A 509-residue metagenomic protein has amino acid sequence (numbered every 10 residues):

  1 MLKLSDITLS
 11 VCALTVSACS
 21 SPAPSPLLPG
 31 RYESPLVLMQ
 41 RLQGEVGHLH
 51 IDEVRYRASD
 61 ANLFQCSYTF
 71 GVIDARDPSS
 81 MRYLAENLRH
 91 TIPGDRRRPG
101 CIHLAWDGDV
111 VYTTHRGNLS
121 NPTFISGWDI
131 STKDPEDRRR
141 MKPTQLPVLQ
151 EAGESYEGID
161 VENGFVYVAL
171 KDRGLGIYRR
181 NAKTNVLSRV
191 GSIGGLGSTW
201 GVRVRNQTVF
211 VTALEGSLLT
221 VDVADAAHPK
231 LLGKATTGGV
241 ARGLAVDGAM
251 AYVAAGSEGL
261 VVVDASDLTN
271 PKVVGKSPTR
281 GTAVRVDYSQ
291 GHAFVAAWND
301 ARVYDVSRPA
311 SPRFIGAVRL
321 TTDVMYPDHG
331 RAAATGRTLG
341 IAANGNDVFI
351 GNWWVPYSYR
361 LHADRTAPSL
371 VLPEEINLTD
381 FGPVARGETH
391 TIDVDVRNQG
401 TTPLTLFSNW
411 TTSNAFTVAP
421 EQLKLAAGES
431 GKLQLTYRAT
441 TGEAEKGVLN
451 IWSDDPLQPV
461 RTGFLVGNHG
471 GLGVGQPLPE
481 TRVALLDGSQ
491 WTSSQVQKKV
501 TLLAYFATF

Functional and structural regions predicted by a protein language model:
S17-A18: C-terminal motif of bacterial Sec signal peptides marking the signal peptidase cleavage site
P22-R365: Feature marking well-ordered beta-strand scaffolds used for ligand recognition
D364-Q399, R438, G442, H469 (+2 more regions): Beta-sheet-dominated interaction scaffolds and their linkers
A367-N377, Q399-Q434: Surface-exposed binding patches on compact interaction domains or structured appendages
H390, T401-L406, A444-E445, W491: Short acidic/proline- and small/hydrophobic-mixed sequence motifs that coincide with surface turns and coil-to-beta
G442-G470: Terminal connector regions
V466-S494: N-terminal "domain-start" segment that seeds a small globular fold
S493-F509: Short active-site neighborhood of thiol/selenol oxidoreductases, capturing the structured segment around
